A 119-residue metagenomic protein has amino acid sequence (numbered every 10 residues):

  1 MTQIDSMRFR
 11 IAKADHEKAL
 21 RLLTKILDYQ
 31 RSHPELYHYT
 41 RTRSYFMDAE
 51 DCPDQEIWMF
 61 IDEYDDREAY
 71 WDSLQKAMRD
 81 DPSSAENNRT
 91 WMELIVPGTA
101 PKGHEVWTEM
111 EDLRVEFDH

Functional and structural regions predicted by a protein language model:
T2-R10: Active-site-flanking beta-strand signature of metal-NTP-handling nucleotidyl enzymes and homologous cyclase-like
R10-R21: Short, surface-exposed ligand-recognition loops at beta-strand->loop->(often short) alpha-helix junctions that present
E17, D65-R79: Short amphipathic alpha-helices within nucleic acid-binding modules
L20-K25, A85-N88: Well-ordered, non-membrane alpha-helical segments in soluble/globular domains
L27-D65, A69, H104: Short, glycine- and small/hydrophobic-rich beta-strand elements in well-ordered beta-sheets
L27-R31, M78-S83: A common structural junction motif
S83-E111: Conserved short beta-strand edge segments in small beta-sheet-based binding/regulatory domains
E109-H119: Short, charged interaction patches at domain edges and termini
